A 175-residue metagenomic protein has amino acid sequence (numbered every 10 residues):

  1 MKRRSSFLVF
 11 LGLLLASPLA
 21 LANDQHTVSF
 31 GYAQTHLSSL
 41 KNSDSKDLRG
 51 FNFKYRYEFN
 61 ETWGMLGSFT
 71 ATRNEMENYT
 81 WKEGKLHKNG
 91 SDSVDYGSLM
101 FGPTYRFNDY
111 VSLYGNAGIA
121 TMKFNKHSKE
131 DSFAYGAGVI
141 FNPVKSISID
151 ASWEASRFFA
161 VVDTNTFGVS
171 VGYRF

Functional and structural regions predicted by a protein language model:
M1-Q25: Cleavable N-terminal export/targeting peptides
L19, R56-E61, T104-D109, P143-K145 (+2 more regions): Outer-membrane beta-barrel proteins
A20-R73: Short glycine/proline- and aromatic-enriched beta-strand/turn motifs that initiate or cap beta-hairpins
H26-V28, E61-G67, Y110-L113, F141-A151: Repeated loop/turn-to-beta-strand initiation elements of outer-membrane beta-barrel proteins
T27-S29, Y105, A137-N142, S146 (+1 more regions): Outer-membrane beta-barrel "beta-signal"
V28, R49-F53, G97-F101, F133-A137 (+1 more regions): Hydrophobic, lipid-facing positions within transmembrane beta-strands of outer-membrane proteins
V28-Q34, G67-A71, G115-I119, A151-A155 (+1 more regions): Transmembrane beta-barrel strands of outer-membrane/channel proteins
Q34-D47, T70-D95, I119-F133, F159-V162: Flexible, solvent-exposed loop segments that connect beta-strands
